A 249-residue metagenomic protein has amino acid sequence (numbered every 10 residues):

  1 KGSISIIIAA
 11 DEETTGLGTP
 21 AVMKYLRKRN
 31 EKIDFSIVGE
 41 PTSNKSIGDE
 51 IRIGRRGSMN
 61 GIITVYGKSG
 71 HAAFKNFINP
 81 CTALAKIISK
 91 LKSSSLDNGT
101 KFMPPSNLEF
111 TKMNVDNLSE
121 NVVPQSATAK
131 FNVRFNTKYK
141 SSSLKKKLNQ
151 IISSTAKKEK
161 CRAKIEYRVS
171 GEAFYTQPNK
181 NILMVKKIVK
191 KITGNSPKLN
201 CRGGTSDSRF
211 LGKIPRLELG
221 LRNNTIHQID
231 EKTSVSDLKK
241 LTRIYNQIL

Functional and structural regions predicted by a protein language model:
K1-G16, M59-V65, A72-S95, F131 (+1 more regions): Alpha-helical metal-binding/catalytic segments enriched in His/Glu/Asp
K1-G54: Acidic/histidine-rich catalytic neighborhood of metal-dependent amide-processing enzymes
T42-N44, I63-G70, L219-H227: A glycine-centered beta->alpha junction motif in the catalytic cores of kinase/phosphotransferase enzymes
G48-I51, F110-L118, C201-R216: Short glycine-rich, acidic/polar surface loops and turns
G54, S119-P124: Short, solvent-exposed beta-strand/turn "edge" segments of beta-rich domains on protein surfaces
A72-N114, V122, T137-K164: Acidic-enriched catalytic cores of C-N bond-cleaving enzymes acting on peptides and small amides
L108-D116, N132, N136, A163-N179 (+1 more regions): A short beta-alpha structural unit
K187-I188, I192-L249: Zn-dependent metallopeptidase/amidohydrolase metal-coordination segment
